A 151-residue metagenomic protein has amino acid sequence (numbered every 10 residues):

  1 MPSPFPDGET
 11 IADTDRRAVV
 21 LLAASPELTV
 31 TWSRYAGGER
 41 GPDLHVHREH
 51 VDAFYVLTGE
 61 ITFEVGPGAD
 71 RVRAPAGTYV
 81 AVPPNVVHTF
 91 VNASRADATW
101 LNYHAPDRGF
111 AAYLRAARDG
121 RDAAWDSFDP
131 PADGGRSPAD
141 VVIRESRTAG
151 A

Functional and structural regions predicted by a protein language model:
E9-L44, H50-V51: A short glycine-rich, His/Asp/Glu-containing loop-to-beta-strand
L21-A23, P42-H47, V65, V72-R73 (+1 more regions): Short histidine-centered beta-strand/loop micro-motifs that create catalytic or ligand/metal-coordination sites
P26-L28, A36-R40, E60-T62, A69 (+1 more regions): Short, charged/polar surface micro-motifs in flexible loops or helix N-caps
W32-A36, V46-F63, Y103-A105: Short, conserved beta-strand element in jelly-roll/cupin
P67-P84: Short acidic-glycine-tyrosine-enriched beta hairpin
V86-T89: Short, charged beta-turn/beta-strand-edge "cap" motif at the junction between a beta-strand and an adjacent loop
V91-A151: Double-stranded beta-helix
